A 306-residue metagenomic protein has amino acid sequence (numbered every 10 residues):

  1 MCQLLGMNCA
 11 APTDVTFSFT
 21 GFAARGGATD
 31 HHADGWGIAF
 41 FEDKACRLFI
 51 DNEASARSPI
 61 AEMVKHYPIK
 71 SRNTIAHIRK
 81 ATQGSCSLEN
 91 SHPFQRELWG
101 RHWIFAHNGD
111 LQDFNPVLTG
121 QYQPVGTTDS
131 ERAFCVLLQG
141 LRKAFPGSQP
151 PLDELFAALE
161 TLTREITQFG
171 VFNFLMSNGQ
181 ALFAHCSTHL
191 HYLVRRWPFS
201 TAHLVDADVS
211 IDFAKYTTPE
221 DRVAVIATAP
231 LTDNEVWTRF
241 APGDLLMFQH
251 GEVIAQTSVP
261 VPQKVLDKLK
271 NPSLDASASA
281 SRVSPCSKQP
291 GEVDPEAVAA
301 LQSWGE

Functional and structural regions predicted by a protein language model:
M1-P59, T74, A202, L245 (+3 more regions): Extreme N-terminus nucleophile/cap motif
C2, W103-D113: Conserved beta-strand-loop-short alpha-helix elements that form and flank the Mn2+/Mg2+-coordinating active site
D43-R47, R101-H102, D113-Y122, S303-E306: Cytosolic regulatory regions built on CNB/CRP/Popeye-like sensor folds
N52-V64, I78-G100, V117-G120: Short acidic (Asp/Glu) patches
D113, T119-A144: Glycine-rich phosphate-binding loop plus the immediately following alpha-helix
G126-D129, T188-I211: Gly/Ser/Thr-rich active-site loops/lids in small-molecule metabolic enzymes that frequently grip phosphoryl groups
S148-T188: Catalytic core of PPM/PP2C metal-dependent serine/threonine phosphatase domains
A202-H250: A conserved acidic, glycine/proline-rich C-terminal tail/linker
